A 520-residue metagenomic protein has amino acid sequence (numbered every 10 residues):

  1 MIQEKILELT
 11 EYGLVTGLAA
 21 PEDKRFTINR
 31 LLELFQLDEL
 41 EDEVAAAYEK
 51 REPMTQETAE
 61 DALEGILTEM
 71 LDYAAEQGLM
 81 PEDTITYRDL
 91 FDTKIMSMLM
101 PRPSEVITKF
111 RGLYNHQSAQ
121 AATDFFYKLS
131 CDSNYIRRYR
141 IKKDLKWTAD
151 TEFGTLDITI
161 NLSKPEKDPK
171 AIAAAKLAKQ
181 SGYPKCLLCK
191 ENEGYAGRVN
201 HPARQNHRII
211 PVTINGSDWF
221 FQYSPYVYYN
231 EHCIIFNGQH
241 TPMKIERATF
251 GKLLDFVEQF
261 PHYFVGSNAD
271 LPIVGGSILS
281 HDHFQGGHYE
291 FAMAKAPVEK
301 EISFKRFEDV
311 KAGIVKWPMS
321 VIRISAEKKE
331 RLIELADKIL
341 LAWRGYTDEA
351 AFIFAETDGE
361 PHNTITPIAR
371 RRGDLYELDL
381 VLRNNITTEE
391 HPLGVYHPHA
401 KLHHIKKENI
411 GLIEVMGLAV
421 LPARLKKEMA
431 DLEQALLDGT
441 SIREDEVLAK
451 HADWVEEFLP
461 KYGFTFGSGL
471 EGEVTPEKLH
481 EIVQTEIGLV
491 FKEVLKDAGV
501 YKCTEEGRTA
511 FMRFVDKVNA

Functional and structural regions predicted by a protein language model:
M1-I235, Q239-P242, K316-P318, L332-A336 (+2 more regions): Active-site microenvironments that recognize anionic phosphate/pyrophosphate groups
G216, P225-Y228, H232-D270: Secondary-structure-rich domain cores
K244, A248, V257-S280, G286-L340 (+1 more regions): Catalytic or ion-translocation cores adjacent to nucleophile or general acid/base/metal-coordination motifs in diverse
